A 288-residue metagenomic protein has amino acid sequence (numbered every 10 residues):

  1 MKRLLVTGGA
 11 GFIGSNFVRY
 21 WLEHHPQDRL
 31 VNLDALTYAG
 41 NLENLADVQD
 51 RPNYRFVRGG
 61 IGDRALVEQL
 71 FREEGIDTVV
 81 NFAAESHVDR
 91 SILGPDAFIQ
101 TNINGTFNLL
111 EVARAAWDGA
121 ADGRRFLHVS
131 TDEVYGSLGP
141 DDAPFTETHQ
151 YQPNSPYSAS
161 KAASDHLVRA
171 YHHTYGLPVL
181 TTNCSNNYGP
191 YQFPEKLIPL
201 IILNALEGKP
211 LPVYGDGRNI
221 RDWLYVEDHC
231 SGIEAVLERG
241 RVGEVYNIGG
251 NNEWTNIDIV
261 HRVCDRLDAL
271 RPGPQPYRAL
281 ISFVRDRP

Functional and structural regions predicted by a protein language model:
M1-N187, E227-C230, N256, H261 (+1 more regions): N-terminal Rossmann-like NAD(P)+-binding domain of SDR-like oxidoreductases, especially those catalyzing
L5, N16-F17, L30, G59-G62 (+4 more regions): C-terminal substrate-binding subdomain of Rossmann-fold SDR/epimerase-dehydratase oxidoreductases
